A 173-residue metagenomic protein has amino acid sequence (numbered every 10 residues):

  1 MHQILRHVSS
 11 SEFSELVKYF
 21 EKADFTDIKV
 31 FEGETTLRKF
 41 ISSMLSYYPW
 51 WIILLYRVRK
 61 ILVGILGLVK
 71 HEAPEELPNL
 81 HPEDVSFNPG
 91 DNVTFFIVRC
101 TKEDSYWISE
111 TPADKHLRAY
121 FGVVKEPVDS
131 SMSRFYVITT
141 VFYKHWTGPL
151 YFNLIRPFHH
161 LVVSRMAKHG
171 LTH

Functional and structural regions predicted by a protein language model:
M1-L80, D84: Hydrophobic ligand-binding cavity/cleft-lining segments
D24-V30, Y106, M132-Y136: Intrinsic-disorder/low-complexity, polar/charged segments enriched in Ser/Thr/Lys/Arg/Asp/Glu/Gln
K39-I41, I108, A119, T147: Short acidic, gly/pro-rich beta-turn/loop elements at beta-sheet edges and active-site/ligand-binding grooves
F40, V98, V137: Hydrophobic pocket/interface hotspot
A73-P78, E126-P127, F142-Y143, T147 (+1 more regions): A general structural signal for short secondary-structure boundary/capping elements
S86-V128: Hydrophobic-ligand binding "helix-grip"
A113-N153: Beta-strand/loop substructures that line and gate deep hydrophobic ligand-binding cavities in soluble
P149-H173: A conserved amphipathic terminal alpha-helix motif
